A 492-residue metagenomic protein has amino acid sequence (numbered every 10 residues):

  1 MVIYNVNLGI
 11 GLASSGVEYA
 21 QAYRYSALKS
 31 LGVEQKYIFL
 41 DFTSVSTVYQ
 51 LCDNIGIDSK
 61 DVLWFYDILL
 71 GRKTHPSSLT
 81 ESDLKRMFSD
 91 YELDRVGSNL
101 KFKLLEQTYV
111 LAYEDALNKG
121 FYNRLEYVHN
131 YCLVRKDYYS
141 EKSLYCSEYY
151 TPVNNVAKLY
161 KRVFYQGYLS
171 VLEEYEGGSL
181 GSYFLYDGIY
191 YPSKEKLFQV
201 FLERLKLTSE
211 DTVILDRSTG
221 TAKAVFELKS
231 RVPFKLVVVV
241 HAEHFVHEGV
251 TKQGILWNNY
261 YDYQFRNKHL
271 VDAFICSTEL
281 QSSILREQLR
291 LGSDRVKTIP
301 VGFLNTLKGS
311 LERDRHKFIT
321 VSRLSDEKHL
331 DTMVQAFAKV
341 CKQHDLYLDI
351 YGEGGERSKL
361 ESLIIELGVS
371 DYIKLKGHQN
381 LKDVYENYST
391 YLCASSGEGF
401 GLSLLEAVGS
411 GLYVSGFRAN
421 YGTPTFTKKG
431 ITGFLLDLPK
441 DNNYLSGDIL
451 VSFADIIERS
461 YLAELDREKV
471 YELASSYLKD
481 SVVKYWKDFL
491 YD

Functional and structural regions predicted by a protein language model:
L202-L207, E243, T251-F274: Membrane-proximal helix-turn-helix segments that form the acceptor-binding/catalytic region of lipid-linked
L304-K328, V334-F337: Conserved donor-binding/catalytic core segment of Leloir-type glycosyltransferases
S370-H378: Active-site donor-binding acidic/aromatic loop of nucleotide-activated sugar and phosphosugar transferases involved
H378-Q379, D383-Y388: Short alpha-helical donor nucleotide-sugar binding micro-motif in glycosyltransferases
S396: Aromatic "clamp/platform" in nucleotide-sugar-dependent glycosyltransferases that forms part of the donor/acceptor
Y413-F417: Short hydrophobic beta-strand element within catalytic cores of glycosyltransferases and related nucleotide-activated
P424-I457: Change "using UDP/GDP/dTDP sugars" to "using nucleotide sugars
Y461-L490: A charged, aromatic-enriched C-terminal amphipathic alpha-helix characteristic of glycosyltransferases across folds
